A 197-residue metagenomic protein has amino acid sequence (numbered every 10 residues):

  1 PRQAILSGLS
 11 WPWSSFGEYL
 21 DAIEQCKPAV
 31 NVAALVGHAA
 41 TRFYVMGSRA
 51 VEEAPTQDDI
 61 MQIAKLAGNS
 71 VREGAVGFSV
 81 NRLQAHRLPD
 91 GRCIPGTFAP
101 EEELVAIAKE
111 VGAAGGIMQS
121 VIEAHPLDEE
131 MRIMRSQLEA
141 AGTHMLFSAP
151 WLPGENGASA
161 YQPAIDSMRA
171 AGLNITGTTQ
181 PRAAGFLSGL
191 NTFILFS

Functional and structural regions predicted by a protein language model:
P1-F78: Divalent-metal coordination cores built from histidine and acidic residues
E73, F78-S197: Active-site core of metal-dependent hydrolases
